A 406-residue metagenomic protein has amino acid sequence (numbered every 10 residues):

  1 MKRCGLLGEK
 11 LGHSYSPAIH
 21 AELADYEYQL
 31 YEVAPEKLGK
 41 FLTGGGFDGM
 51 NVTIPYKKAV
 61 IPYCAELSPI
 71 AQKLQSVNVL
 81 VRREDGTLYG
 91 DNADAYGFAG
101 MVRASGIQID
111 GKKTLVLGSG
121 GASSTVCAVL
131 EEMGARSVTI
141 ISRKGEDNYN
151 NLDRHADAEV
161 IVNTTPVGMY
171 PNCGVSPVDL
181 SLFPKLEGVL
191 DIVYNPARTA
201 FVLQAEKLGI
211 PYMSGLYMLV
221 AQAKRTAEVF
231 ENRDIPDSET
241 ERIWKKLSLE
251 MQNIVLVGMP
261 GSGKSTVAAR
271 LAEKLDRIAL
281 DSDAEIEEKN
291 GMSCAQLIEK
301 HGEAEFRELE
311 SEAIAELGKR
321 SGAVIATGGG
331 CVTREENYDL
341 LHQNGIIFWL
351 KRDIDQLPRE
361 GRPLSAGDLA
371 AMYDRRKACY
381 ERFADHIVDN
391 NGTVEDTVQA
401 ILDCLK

Functional and structural regions predicted by a protein language model:
K2-S105, P196-R198, L208, G215-V220: Phosphate/diphosphate ligand-binding glycine-rich loop within oxidoreductases
G8, N92-A95, V102, I107 (+3 more regions): Glycine-rich adenosine-cofactor-binding loop
M133-Y149, D283-N290: NAD(P)-binding Rossmann-fold cofactor-contacting core
D147-M213, C331-N337: Rossmann-like adenosine-cofactor binding region
I192-Q252, N390: Adenosine-phosphate binding glycine-rich loop
E241-L249, I254, R270, K274 (+2 more regions): NTP-dependent small-molecule kinase module
D281-H342: ATP-dependent small-molecule kinase phosphotransfer cores that center on conserved nucleotide phosphate-binding segments
Q343-C379, H386: A glycine- and Lys/Arg-enriched "phosphate-lid" helix/loop adjacent to the NTP-binding pocket of small-molecule kinases
